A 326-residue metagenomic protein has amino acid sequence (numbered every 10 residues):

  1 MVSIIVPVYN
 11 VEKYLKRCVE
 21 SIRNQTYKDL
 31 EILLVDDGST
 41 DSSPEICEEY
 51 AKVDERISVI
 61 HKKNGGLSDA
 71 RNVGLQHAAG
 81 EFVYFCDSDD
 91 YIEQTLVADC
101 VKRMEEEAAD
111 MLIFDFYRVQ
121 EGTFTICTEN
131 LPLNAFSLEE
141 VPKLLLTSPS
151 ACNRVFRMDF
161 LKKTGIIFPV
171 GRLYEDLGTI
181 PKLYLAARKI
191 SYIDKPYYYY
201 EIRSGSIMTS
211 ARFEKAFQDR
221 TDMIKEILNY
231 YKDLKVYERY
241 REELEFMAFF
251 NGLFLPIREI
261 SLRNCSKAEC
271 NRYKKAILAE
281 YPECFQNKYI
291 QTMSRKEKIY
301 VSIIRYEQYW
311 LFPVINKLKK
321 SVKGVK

Functional and structural regions predicted by a protein language model:
M1-D222: Nucleotide-sugar donor-binding/catalytic module of glycosyltransferases that assemble extracellular/cell-envelope
E45, E49, K143, T209 (+4 more regions): Charged/polar, solvent-exposed surface patches and flexible loops
Y197-R203, S210-R239, L255-F285: Catalytic core of nucleotide-sugar-dependent glycosyltransferases
Y237-M247: All-alpha amphipathic helical-bundle segments outside canonical DNA-binding/catalytic cores that form hydrophobic
E245-R258: Amphipathic alpha-helical repeat scaffolds of TPR domains
S261-K326: Membrane-interface aromatic/basic loop that binds lipid-linked glycans or pyrophosphate carriers, typified by
